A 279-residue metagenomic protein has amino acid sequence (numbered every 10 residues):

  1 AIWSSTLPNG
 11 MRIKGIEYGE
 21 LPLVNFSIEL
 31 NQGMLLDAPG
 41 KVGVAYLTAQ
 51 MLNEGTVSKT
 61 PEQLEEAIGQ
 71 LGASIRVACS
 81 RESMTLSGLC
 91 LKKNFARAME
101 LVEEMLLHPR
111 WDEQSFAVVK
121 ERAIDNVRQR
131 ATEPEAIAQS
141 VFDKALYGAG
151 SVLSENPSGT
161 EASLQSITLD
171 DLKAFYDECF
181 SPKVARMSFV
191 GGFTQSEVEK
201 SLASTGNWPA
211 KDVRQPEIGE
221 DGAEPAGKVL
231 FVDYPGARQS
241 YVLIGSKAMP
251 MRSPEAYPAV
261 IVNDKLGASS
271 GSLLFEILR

Functional and structural regions predicted by a protein language model:
A1-S5, K144-A185, P216-G222, A259: Histidine-acidic residue clusters that define the catalytic metal-binding segment of zinc metallopeptidase domains
W3-P8, L230-D233: Short acidic-hydrophobic surface loop/beta-edge motif
K14-I16, E20-N53, K59-L107, K120 (+6 more regions): M16 family metallopeptidases and their MPP-like homologs
E104-E113, T205-V213: A common structural junction motif
A149, P157, S181-P250: An aromatic/glycine/proline-enriched structural segment found at the starts of mature extracellular/organellar domains
A203-N207, I261, R279: Short, solvent-exposed amphipathic alpha-helical segments in soluble enzyme and RNA/protein-processing domains
L266-S270, R279: Hydrophobic alpha-helix feature that most strongly marks membrane-spanning transmembrane helices and their immediate
